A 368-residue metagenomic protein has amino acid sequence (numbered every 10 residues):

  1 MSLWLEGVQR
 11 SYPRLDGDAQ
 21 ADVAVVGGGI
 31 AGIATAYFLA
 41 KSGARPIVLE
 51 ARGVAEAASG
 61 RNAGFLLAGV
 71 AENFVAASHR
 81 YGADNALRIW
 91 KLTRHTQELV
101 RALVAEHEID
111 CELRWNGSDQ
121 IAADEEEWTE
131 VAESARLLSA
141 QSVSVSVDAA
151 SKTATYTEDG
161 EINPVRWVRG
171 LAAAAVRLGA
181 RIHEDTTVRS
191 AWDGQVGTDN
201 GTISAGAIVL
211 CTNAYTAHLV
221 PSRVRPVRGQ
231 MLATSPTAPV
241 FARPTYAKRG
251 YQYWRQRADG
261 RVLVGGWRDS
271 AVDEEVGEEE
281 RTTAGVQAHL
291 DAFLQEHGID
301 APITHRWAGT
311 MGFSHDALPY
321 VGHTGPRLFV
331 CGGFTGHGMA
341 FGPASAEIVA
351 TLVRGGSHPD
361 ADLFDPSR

Functional and structural regions predicted by a protein language model:
M1-V23: Extreme N-terminal leader/targeting segments of oxidoreductases
A21-V48: N-terminal Rossmann-like FAD-binding beta1-loop-alpha1 element of flavoenzymes
K41-R61: Glycine-rich FAD pyrophosphate-binding loop
G69-V147: Dinucleotide-binding Rossmann-like beta1-alpha1 core, especially the glycine-rich loop that anchors the ADP
T129, A135-L137, A154-G206, C211: Helical element adjacent to the flavin cofactor pocket in flavoenzyme catalytic cores
E158, E296-R368: C-terminal catalytic lobe of FAD-dependent flavoproteins
S190-G265: Flavin-dependent oxidoreductases
V240-P326: Active-site lid/adjacent beta-loop-alpha segment flanking the redox-cofactor pocket in flavoenzymes
